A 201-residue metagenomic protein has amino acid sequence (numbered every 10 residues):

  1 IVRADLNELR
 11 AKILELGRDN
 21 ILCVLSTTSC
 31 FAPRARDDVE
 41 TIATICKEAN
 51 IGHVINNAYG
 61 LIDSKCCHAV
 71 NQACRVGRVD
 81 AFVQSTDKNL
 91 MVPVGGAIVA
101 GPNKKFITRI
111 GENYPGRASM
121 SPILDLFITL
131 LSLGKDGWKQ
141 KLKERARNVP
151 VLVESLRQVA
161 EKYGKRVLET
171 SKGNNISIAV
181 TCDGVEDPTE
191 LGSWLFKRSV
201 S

Functional and structural regions predicted by a protein language model:
I1-Q158: Conserved PLP-enzyme active-site core in the AAT-like
V79, V151-S201: Conserved C-terminal alpha-helix-loop-beta "cap" of PLP-dependent enzymes that closes/shapes the active-site mouth
